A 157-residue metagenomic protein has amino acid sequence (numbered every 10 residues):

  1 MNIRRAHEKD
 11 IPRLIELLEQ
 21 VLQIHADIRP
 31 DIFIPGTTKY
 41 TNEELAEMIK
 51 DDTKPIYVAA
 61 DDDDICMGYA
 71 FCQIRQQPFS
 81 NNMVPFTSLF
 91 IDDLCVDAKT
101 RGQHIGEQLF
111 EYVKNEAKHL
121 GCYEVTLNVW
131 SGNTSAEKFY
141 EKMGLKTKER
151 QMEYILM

Functional and structural regions predicted by a protein language model:
N2-L17: A short beta-loop-alpha structural element at the N-terminal edge of CoA-dependent acyl/N-acetyltransferase catalytic
Q23-L45: Conserved GNAT-fold acetyl-CoA-binding loop/helix
E43-V58: A short helix-loop-beta-strand connector motif used in the catalytic cores of GNAT acetyltransferases and, in some
V58, I65-Q73, C95: Conserved beta-strand in the GNAT
D93-V96, G102-N115, K142: Conserved acetyl-CoA-binding loop-helix of GNAT-fold acetyltransferases
E107, E111, H119, S131-E149: Conserved active-site alpha-helix within GNAT-family acetyltransferase domains
K118-N128: Conserved GNAT acetyl-CoA-binding A-motif
T126-A136, E153-M157: Conserved beta-strand-loop-alpha-helix junction that forms the acyl-donor binding cleft
